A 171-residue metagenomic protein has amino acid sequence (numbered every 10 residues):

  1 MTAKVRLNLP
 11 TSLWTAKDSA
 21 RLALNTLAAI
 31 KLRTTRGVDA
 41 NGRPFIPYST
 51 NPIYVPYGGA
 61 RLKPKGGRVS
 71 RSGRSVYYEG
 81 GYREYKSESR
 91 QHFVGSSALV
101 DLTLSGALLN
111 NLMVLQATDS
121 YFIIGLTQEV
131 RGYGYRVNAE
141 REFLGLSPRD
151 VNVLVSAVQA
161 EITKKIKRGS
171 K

Functional and structural regions predicted by a protein language model:
M1-K171: Short, Lys/Arg-rich flexible segments
